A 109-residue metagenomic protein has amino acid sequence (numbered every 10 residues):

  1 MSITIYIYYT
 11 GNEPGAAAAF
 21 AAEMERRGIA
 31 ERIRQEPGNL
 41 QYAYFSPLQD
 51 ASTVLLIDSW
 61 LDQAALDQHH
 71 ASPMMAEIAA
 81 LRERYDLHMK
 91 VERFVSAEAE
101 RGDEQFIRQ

Functional and structural regions predicted by a protein language model:
M1-V54, L61-A71, L87-Q109: Short S/T/G/P-rich N-terminal loop/turn motif that feeds into the first structured element of a domain
M75-R82, F94: Outer-membrane beta-barrel domain signature
